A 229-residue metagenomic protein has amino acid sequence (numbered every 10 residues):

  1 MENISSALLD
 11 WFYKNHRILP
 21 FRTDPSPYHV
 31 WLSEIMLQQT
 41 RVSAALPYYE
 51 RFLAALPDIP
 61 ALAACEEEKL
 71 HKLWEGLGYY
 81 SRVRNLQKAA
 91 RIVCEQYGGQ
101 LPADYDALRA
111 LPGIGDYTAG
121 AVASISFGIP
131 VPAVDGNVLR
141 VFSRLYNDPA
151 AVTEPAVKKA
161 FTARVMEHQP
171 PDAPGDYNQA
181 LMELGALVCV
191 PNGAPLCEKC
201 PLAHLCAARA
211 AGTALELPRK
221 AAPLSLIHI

Functional and structural regions predicted by a protein language model:
E2, S6-A7, W11-E198, L202-A211 (+2 more regions): Catalytic cores of DNA base-excision repair glycosylases
A221-A222: An aromatic/glycine/proline-enriched structural segment found at the starts of mature extracellular/organellar domains
I227-I229: Conserved small/polar residues in nucleotide/adenosyl-binding loops
